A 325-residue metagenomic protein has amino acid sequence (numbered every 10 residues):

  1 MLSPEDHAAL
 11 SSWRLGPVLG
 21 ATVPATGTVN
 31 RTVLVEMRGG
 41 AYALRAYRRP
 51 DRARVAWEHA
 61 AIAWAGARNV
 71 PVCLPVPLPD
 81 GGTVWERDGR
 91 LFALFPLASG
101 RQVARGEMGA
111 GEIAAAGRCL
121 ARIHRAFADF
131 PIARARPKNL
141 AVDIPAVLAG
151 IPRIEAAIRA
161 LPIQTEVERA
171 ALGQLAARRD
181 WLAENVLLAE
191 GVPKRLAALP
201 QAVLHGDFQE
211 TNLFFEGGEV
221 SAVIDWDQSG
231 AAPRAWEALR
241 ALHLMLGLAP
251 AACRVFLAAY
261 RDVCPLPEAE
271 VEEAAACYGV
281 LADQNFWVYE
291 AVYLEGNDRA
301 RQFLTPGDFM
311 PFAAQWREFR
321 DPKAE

Functional and structural regions predicted by a protein language model:
M1-G20: Juxta-kinase regulatory segment immediately upstream of eukaryotic protein kinase catalytic domains
T22-T26: Protein kinase glycine-rich loop
T28-M37, A43-L44, P75, V186-W236: Active-site acidic catalytic loop and adjacent metal/ATP-binding pocket of ATP-dependent phosphoryl transfer enzymes
M37-A135: ATP-binding pocket architecture of kinase catalytic cores
G81, F92-G106, A156-A160, V280-R299: A glycine-centered beta->alpha junction motif in the catalytic cores of kinase/phosphotransferase enzymes
A110-Q174: A cross-family kinase active-site recognition segment
A141, A157-A160, N285-E325: ATP/Mg2+ or Mg2+-diphosphate-binding catalytic cores that bind nucleotide phosphates or diphosphates via glycine-rich
R234-P265, Y278-R299: Active-site activation/catalytic loop segments of kinase-like enzymes and analogous catalytic loops in related
